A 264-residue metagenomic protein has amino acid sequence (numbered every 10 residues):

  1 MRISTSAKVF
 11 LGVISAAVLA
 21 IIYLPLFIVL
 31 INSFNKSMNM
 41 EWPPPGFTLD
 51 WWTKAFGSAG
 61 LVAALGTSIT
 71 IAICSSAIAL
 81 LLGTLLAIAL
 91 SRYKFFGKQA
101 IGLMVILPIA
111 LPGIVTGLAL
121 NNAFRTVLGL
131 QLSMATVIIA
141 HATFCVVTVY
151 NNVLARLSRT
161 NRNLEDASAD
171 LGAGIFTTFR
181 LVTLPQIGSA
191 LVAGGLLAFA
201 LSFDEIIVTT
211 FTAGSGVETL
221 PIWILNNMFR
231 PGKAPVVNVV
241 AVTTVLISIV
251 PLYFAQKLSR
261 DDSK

Functional and structural regions predicted by a protein language model:
M1-K8, I73-V105, L118, N122-R125 (+1 more regions): Transmembrane-helix boundary motif in ABC transporter permease subunits
R2-K8, S37, W52-G60, F203-D261: Interhelical loop and adjacent transmembrane-helix boundary motif in polytopic membrane transport permeases
R2-V13, G97, L154-E165, A169 (+2 more regions): C-terminal transmembrane helix and the adjacent membrane-cytosol boundary/short C-terminal tail of inner/organellar
V13-I14, L19-L26, Y150-V153, N161-R162 (+1 more regions): Transmembrane alpha-helices
L24-A59, A123, F211-S215, K264: Short membrane-interfacial helix/loop motifs at transmembrane-helix boundaries
L24-F27, I31, L81-L85, L118 (+6 more regions): Membrane-embedded alpha-helices of multi-pass transport/permease systems
M40, P44, L49, K98 (+3 more regions): Membrane-interfacial helix termini and adjacent extracytoplasmic/periplasmic loops of multi-pass transporters
V62, G66, T70-L82, L86 (+7 more regions): Hydrophobic alpha-helical transmembrane segments of multipass integral membrane proteins, especially permease/channel
